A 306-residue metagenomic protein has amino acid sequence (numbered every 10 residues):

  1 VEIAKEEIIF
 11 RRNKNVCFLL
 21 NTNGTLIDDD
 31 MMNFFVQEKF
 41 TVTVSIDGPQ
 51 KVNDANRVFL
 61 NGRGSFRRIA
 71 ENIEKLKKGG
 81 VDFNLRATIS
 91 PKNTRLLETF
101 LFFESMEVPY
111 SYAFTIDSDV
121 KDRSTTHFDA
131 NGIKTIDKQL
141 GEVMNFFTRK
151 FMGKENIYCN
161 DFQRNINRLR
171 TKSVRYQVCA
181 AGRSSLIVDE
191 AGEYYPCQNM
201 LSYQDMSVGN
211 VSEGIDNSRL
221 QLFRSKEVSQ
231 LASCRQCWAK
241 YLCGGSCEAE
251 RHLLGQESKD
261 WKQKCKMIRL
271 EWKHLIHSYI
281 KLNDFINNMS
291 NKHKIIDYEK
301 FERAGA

Functional and structural regions predicted by a protein language model:
V1-V42, I46-V52, L60-R68, A87-E98 (+1 more regions): Canonical radical SAM enzyme core domain
N23-D28, K51-V52, K92-T94, D119-K121 (+5 more regions): Flexible loop/turn segments at secondary-structure boundaries
D30, R68-E71, T94, E98 (+7 more regions): Generic recognition of stable, solvent-exposed alpha-helical segments in well-folded globular domains
A55-A181, S185, Q204: Radical SAM enzyme [4Fe-4S]-AdoMet core and its adjacent flexible, acidic and glycine-rich loops/tails across
K134-R168, Q198-G244: C-terminal accessory region of radical SAM enzymes
K154, A191-E193, S229-A306: Radical SAM enzyme core and accessory elements
S184-N199: Active-site and channel-lining beta-strand-loop segments that bind or position nucleotide-derived/phosphorylated
